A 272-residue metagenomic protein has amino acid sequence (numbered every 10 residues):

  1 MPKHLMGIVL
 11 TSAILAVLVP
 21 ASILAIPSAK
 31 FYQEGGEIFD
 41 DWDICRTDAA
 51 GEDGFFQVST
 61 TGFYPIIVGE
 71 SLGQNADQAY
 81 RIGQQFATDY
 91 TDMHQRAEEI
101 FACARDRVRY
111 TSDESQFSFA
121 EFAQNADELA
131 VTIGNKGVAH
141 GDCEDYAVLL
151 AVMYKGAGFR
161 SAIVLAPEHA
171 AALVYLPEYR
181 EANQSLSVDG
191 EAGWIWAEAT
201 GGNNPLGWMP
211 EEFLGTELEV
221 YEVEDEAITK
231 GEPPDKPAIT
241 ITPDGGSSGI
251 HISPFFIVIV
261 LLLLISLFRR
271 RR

Functional and structural regions predicted by a protein language model:
M1-Q33, I100, A172, I228-G231 (+1 more regions): Secretory targeting signatures
P2-D92: N-terminal pre-first-transmembrane soluble regions of secretory-pathway and organelle membrane proteins
A16, F56-V138, A192-W194: Secondary-structure boundary elements
C45-A50, G54-S59, Y64-Q74, Q78 (+7 more regions): Non-heme di-metal
E114-V138, G207-E211, E219-H251, R269-R271: Intrinsically disordered, low-complexity regulatory regions in eukaryotic proteins
V138-E144: A short, highly charged nucleic-acid-interacting micro-segment common to nuclease and nuclease-linked defense proteins
E144-A227: Hydrophobic/aromatic-rich core segments of domains that either
